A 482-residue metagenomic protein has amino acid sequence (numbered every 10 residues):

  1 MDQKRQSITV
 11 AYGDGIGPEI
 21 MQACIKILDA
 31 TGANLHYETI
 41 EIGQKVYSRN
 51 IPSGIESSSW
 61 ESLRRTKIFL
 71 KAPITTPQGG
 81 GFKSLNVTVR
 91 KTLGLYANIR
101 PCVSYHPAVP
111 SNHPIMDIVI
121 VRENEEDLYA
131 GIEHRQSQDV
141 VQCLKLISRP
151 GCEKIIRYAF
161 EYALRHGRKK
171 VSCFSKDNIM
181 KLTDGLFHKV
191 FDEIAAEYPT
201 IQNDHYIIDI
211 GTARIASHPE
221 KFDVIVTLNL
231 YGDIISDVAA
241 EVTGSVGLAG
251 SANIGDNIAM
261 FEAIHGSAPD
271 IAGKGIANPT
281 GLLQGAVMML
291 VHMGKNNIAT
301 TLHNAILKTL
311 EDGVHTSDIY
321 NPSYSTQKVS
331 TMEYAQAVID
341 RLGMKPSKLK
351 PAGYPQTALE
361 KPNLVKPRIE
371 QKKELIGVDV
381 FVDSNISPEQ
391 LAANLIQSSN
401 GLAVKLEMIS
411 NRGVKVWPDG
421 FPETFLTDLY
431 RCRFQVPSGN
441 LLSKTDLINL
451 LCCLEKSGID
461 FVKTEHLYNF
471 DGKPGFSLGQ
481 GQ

Functional and structural regions predicted by a protein language model:
T9-G32, S137-I208: Glycine-rich phosphate/diphosphate-binding loop of Rossmann-like nucleotide-binding domains
D14-G17, K67, V121, A159 (+4 more regions): Buried hydrophobic positions in well-ordered alpha/beta secondary-structure cores of metabolic enzymes
N34-S57, A213-I215: N-terminal beta-loop-helix "entrance" segment that forms/cooperates in small-molecule cofactor or anionic ligand
E41-Q44, L186-I225, D233: Active-site rim loops that border cofactor/substrate pockets in soluble metabolic enzymes
Y47-Q142, L230-I234: N-terminal glycine-rich phosphate/adenylate-binding segment common to multiple enzyme folds
G54, G131-E133, V140-M180, Y198 (+1 more regions): Glycine-rich phosphate/pyrophosphate-binding loop and the adjoining helix
P107, A216-T301, K308-G313, T424: Glycine-rich phosphate/nucleotide-binding loop
G343, S347-Q482: C-terminal non-catalytic interaction/assembly regions of soluble proteins
